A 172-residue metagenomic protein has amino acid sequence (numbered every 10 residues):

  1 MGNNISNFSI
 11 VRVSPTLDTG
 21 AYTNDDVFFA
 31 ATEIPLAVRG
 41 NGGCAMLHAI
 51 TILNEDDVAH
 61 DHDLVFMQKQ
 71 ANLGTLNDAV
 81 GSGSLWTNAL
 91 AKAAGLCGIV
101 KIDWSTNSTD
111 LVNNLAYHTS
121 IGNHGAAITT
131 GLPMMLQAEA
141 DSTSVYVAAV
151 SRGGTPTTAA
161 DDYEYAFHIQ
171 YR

Functional and structural regions predicted by a protein language model:
G2-R172: Surface-exposed, low-hydrophobicity beta-strand/loop segments enriched in small/polar/acidic residues
